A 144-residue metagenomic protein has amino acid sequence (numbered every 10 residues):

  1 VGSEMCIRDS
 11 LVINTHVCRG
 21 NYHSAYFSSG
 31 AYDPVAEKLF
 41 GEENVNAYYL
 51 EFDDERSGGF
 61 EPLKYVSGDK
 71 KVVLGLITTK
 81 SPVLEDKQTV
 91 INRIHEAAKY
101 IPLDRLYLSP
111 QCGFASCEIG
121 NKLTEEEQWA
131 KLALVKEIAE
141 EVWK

Functional and structural regions predicted by a protein language model:
V1-I7: Short, small-residue-biased leader/transition segments that mark boundaries at the very start of proteins
I7-V12, E141-K144: Secondary-structure boundary elements
L11-Y22: Aromatic-lined carbohydrate-recognition surfaces of secreted/lumenal glycan-active proteins
G20, P34-K144: Catalytic-face loop-and-helix region of soluble metabolic enzyme cores
F27-A31: Ligand-binding pockets and gating/stacking loops
